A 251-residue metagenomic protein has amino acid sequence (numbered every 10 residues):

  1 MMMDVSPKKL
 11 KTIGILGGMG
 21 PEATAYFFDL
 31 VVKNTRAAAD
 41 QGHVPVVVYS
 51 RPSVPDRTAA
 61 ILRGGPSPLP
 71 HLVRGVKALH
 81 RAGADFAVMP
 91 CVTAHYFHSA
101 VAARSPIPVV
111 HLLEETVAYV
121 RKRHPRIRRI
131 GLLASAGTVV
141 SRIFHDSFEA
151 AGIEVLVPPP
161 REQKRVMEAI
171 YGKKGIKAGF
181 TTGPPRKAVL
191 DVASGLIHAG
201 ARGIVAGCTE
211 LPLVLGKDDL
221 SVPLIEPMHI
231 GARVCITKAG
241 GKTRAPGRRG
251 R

Functional and structural regions predicted by a protein language model:
M1-R251: Non-catalytic structural scaffold of enzyme domains
